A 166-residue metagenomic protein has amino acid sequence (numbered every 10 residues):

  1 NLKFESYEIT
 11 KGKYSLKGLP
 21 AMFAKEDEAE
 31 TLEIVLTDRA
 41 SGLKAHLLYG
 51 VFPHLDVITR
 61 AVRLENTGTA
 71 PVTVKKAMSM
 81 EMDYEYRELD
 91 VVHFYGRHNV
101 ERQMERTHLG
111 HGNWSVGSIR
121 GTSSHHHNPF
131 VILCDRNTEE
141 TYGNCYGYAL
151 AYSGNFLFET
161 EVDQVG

Functional and structural regions predicted by a protein language model:
N1-G166: Polysaccharide-binding surfaces and accessory modules of carbohydrate-active proteins
